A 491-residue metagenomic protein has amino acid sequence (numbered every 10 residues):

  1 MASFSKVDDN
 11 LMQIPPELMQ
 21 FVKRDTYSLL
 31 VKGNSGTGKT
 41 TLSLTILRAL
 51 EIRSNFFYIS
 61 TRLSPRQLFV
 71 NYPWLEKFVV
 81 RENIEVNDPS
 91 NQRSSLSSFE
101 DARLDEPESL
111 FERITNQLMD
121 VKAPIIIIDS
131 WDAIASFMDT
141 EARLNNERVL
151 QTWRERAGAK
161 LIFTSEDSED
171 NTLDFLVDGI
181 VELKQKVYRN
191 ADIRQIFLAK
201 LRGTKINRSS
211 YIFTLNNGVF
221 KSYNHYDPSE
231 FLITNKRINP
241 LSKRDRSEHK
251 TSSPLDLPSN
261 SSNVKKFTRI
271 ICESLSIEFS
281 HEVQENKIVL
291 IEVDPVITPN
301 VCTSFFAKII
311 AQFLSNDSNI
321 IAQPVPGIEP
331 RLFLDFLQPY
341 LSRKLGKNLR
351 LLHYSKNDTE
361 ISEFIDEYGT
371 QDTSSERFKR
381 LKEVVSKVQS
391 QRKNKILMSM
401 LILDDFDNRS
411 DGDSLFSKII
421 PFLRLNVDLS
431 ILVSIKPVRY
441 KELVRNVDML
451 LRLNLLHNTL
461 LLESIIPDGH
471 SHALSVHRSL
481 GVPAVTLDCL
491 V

Functional and structural regions predicted by a protein language model:
M1-F4, R202-S262: Charged, amphipathic alpha-helical linker segments immediately N-terminal to NTP-binding catalytic cores
D8-V22, R269-V283: Pre-Walker A adenine-sensing motif
M19, K32-G33, L290-P295: Residues at the beta-strand->loop junction immediately N-terminal to the Walker
R24-L29, E285-I291: Pre-Walker A (Motif I) flank of P-loop NTPase domains
S28-L30, N34-S94, V296-D366: Conserved P-loop
Y58, I127-D129, R156-E166, A322-Q323 (+2 more regions): Structural recognition of the conserved hydrophobic beta-strand(s) that form the central parallel beta-sheet of P-loop
S94-E155, E360-L425: Phosphate-binding/switch loop-helix module in NTP-utilizing enzymes
F163-N217, L429-V491: Phosphate-binding/switch region of NTP-binding enzymes
